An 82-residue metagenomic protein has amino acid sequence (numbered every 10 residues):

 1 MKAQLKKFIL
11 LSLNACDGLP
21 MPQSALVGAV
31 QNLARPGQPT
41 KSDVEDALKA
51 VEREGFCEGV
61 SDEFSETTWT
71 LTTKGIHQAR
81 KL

Functional and structural regions predicted by a protein language model:
M1-L5, G55, W69, K81: Intrinsically disordered, low-complexity serine/threonine- and proline-rich regulatory segments
M1-M21: Short alpha-helical segments that sit at the start of domains
L19-N32: Short acidic, hydrophobic short linear motifs in intrinsically disordered regions
L33, D62-F64: Cationic, hydrophobic amphipathic alpha-helical membrane-interacting segments
G37-R53, E66: Short amphipathic alpha-helical interaction segments
E52-D62: A short, conserved structural fragment
F64-L71: Minor-groove-contacting beta-hairpin "wing" of winged helix-turn-helix DNA-binding domains
T73-L82: Short, amphipathic alpha-helical interaction segments positioned at domain boundaries
